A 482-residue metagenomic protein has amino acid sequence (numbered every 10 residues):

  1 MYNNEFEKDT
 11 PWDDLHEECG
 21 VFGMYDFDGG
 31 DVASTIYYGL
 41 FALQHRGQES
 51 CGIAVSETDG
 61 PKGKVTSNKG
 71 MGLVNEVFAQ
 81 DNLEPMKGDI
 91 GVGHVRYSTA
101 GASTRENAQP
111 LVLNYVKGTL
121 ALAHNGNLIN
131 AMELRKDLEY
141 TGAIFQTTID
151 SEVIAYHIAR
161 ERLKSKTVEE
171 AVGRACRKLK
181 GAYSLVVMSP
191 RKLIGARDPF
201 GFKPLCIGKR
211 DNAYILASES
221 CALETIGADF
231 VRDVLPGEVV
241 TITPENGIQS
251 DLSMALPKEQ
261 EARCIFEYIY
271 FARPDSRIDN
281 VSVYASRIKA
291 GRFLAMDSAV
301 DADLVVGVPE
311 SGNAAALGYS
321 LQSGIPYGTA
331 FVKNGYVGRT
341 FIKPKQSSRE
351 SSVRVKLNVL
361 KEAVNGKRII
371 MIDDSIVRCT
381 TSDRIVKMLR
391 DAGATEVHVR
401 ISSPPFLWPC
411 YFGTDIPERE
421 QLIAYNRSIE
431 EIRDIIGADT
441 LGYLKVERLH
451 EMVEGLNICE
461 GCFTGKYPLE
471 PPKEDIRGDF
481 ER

Functional and structural regions predicted by a protein language model:
M1-P236, T241-A302, V308, E396: Conserved short alpha-helical segments that host acidic/polar catalytic motifs at enzyme active sites
T99-A100, N130, I194, F202-K203 (+7 more regions): Flexible loop/turn segments at secondary-structure boundaries
A143, K164-S165, A299-D303, L321-G328 (+2 more regions): Secondary-structure transition/capping motifs at alpha-helix termini and the adjoining loop/turn into the next element
T147, E152-A155, Y327-G338, R433-V453: A conserved beta-strand->alpha-helix junction
C176, R191-K192, G227-D229, D233 (+1 more regions): PRPP-dependent phosphoribosyltransferase catalytic core
N280-L304, P309-L317, S323-T329, K333-T340 (+1 more regions): C-terminal effector modules of nucleic-acid-centric enzymes and ribosome-associated factors
V305, G312-Y319, S323, Y327 (+1 more regions): Extended, hydrophobic alpha-helical segments in both membrane/secreted and soluble proteins
G324-I370, C379-D383, L407-P417: Short, glycine/charge-rich flexible loops or terminal/linker lids adjacent to PRPP-binding catalytic cores
